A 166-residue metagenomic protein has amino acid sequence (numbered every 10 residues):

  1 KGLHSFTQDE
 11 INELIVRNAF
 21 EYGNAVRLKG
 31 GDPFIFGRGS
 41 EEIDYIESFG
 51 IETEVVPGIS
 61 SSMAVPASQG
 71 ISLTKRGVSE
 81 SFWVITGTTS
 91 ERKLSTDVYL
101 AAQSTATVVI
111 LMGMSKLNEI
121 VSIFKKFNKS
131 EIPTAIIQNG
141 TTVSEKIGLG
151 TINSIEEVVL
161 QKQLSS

Functional and structural regions predicted by a protein language model:
K1-V56, S144, E156: Class I S-adenosyl-L-methionine
G2, T86-G87, N139: Active-site donor-binding loop signature of nucleotide-sugar glycosyltransferases
D9-E10, F20-V26, R38, S81 (+1 more regions): A contiguous loop/helix-start segment that scaffolds small-molecule binding in enzyme catalytic cores
G30, F34-S104, K146-G150: Class I SAM-dependent methyltransferase SAM-binding "motif I" and its flanking Rossmann-like core
